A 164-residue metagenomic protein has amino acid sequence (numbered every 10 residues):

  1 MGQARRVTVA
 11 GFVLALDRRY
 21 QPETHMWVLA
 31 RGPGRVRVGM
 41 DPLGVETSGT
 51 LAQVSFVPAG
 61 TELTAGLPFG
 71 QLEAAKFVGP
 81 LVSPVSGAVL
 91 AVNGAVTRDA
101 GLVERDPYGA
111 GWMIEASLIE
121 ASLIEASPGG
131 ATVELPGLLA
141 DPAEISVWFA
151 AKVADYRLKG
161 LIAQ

Functional and structural regions predicted by a protein language model:
M1-A65, V92-Q164: Non-catalytic terminal segments and appended small domains
R18-P22, G79-A88: Short coil-to-beta-strand transition motifs
S48, F69, S86: Short glycine-rich loop/turn motifs that provide flexible caps or phosphate-binding loops at active sites
S55, E73-A74, G79-S83: Small beta-strand-rich domains/subdomains or short beta-sheet motifs embedded in larger alpha/beta proteins
E62, L72, V89: Gly/Ser/Thr-rich beta-alpha loop segments that engage phosphate groups in nucleotides
